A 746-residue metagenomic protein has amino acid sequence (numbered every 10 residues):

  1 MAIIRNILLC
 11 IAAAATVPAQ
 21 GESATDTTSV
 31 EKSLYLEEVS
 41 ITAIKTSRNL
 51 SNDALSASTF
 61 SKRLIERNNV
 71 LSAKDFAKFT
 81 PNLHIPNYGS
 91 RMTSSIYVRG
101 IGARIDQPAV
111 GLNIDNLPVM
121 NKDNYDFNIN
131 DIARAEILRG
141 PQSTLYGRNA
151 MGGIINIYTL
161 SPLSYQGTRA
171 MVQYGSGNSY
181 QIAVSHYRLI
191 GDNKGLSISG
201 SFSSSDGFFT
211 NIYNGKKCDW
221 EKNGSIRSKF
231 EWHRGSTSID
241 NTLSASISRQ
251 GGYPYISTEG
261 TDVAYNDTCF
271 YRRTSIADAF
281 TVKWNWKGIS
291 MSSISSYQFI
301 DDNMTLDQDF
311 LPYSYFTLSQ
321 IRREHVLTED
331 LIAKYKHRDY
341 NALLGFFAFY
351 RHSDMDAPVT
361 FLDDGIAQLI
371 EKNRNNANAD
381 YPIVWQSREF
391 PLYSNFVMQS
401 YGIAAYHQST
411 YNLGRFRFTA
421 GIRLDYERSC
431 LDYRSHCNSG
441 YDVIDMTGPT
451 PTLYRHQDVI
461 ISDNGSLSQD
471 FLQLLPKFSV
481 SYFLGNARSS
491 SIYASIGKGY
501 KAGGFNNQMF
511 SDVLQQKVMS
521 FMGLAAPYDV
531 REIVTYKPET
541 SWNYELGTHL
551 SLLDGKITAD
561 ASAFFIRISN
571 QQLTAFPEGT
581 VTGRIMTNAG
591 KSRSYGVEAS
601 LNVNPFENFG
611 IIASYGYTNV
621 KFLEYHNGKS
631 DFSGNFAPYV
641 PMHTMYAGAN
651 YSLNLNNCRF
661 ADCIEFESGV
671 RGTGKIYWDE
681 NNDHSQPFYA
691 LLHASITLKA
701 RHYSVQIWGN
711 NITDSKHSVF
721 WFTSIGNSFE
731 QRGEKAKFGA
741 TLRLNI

Functional and structural regions predicted by a protein language model:
S33-N68, T93-S95: N-terminal periplasmic "start-of-domain" segments of outer-membrane beta-barrel proteins
A73-F76, S95-G100, N113, R134-I137 (+2 more regions): N-terminal periplasmic accessory domains that precede and gate Gram-negative outer-membrane beta-barrel machines
K74-L117: Extracytoplasmic beta-strand/coil segments of soluble accessory domains associated with Gram-negative outer-membrane
D115-P141: Short acidic/polar hinge/loop motifs at secondary-structure boundaries that mediate gating or recognition
G167-R169, Y174-S205, F209, Y213-Q250 (+6 more regions): Transmembrane beta-barrel wall of Gram-negative outer-membrane proteins
T281, N285-L306, S491-G497, Q508 (+4 more regions): Membrane-embedded beta-barrel scaffold of Gram-negative outer-membrane proteins
I321-R322, V326-K334, R338-G345, S409 (+4 more regions): Conserved C-terminal beta-signal and adjacent last beta-strands/turns of outer-membrane beta-barrel proteins
D339-L343, N412-R415, Y426-E427, K556-I568 (+2 more regions): Gram-negative outer-membrane beta-barrel transporters
